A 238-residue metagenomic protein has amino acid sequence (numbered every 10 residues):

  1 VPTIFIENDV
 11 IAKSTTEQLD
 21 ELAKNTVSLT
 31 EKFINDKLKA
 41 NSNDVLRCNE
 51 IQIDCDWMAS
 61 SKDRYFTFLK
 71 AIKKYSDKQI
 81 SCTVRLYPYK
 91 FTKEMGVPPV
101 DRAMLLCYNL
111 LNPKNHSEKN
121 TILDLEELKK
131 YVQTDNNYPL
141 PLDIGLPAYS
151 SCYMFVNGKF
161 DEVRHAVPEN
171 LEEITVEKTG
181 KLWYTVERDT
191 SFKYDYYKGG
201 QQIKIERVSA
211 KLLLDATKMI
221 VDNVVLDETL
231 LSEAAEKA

Functional and structural regions predicted by a protein language model:
V1-L105: Chitinase-like catalytic core of GlcNAc-active glycosidases
E7, E17, E21, E31 (+12 more regions): Glutamate identity and glutamate-enriched acidic tracts
E7-D9, D20, D36, D44 (+13 more regions): Acidic-enriched, low-complexity/disordered segments with a strong bias for Aspartate over Glutamate
K13, H116-L123, Q202-V208, V224: Short, exposed beta-strand "edge-strand" segments with a Pro/Gly-rich flavor and a Y/T-containing core
T16-L29, T67-K70, K119-Y131, L213-E236: Well-ordered, non-membrane alpha-helical segments in soluble/globular domains
K32-R47, Y75-S76, K130-L142, D227-K237: A structural motif corresponding to the C-terminal end of an alpha-helix and its immediate exit/capping segment
T67-E172: Substrate-binding surface in catalytic domains of secreted glycosidases
M154-S232: Glycan-binding loop/region signatures in secreted carbohydrate-active enzymes
